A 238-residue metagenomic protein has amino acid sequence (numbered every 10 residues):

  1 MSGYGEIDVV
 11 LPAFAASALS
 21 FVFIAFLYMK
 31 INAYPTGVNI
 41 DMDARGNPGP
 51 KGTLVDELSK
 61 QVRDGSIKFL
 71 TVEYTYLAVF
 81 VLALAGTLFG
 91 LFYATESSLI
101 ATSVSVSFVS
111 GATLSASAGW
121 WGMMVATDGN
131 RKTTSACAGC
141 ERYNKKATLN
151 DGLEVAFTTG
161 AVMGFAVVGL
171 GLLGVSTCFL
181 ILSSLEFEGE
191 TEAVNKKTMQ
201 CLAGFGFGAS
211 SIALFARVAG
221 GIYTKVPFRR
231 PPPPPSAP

Functional and structural regions predicted by a protein language model:
S2-P238: Hydrophobic, small-residue-rich transmembrane alpha-helices and their short perimembrane loops in multi-pass membrane
